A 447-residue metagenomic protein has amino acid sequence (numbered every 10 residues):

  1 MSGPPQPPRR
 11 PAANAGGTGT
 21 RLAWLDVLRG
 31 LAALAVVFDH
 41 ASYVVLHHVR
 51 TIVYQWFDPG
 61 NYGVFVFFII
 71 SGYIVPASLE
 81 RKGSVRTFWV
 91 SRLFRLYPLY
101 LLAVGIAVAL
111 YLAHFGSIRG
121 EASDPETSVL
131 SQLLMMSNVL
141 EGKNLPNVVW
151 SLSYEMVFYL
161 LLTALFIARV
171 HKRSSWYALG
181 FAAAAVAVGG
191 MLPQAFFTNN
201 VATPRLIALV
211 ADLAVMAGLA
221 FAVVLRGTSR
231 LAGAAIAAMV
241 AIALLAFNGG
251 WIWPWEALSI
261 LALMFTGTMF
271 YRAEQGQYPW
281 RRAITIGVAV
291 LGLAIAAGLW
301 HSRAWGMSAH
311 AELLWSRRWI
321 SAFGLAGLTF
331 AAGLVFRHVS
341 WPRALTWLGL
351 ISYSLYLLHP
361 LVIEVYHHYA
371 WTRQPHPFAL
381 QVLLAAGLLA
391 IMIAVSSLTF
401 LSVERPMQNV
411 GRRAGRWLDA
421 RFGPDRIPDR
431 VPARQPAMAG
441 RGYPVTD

Functional and structural regions predicted by a protein language model:
L22-A23, I52-V64, G142-Y154, P193-V215 (+4 more regions): Interfacial loop-to-helix transition and helix-capping segments at the boundaries of transmembrane helices
A23-L79, Y97-Y100, V104, L328-T329 (+3 more regions): Functionally critical transmembrane alpha-helices in membrane proteins and complexes, commonly lining
L34-A41, F181-A195, A237-G250, A289-R303: Aromatic-anchored segments of alpha-helical transmembrane domains
N61, E256-R272, T285-R405: Alpha-helical transmembrane segments of multi-pass integral membrane proteins
N61-F65, S78-G116, S123-S131, M156-Y159 (+6 more regions): Transmembrane alpha-helical segments and their boundary/interface "anchor" motifs in multi-pass integral membrane
L96, Y100-L160, K172-R173, G180-N200 (+2 more regions): Membrane-interface helix-loop-helix regions
M156-T203, A214-A235, Y271-A283: Solvent-exposed interhelical
Y366-H368, R405-D447: Membrane-proximal cytoplasmic C-terminal regulatory module of class A 7TM GPCRs
